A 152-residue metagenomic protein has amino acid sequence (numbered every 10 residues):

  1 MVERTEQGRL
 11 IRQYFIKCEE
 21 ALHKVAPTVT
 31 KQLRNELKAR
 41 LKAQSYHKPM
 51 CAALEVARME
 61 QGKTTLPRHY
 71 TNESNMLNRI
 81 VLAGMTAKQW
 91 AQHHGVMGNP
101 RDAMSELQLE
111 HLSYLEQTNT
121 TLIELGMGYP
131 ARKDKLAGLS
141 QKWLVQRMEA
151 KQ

Functional and structural regions predicted by a protein language model:
V2-Q152: Positively charged, phosphate-engaging catalytic surfaces used for nucleic-acid and nucleotide handling
